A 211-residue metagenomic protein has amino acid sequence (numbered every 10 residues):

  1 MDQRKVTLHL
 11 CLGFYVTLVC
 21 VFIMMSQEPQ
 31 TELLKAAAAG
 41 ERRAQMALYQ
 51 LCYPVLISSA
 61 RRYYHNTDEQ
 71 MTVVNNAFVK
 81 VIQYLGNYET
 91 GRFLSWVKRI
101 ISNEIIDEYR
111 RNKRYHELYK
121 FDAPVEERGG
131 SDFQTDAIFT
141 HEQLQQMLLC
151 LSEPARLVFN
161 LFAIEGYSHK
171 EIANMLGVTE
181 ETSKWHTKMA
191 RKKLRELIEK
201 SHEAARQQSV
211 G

Functional and structural regions predicted by a protein language model:
D2-R4, A155, I164, N174-A204: DNA-recognition helix of helix-turn-helix
Q27, D107, Y115-L144: Internal acidic/polar
L34-S58, R62: A short, charge-rich alpha-helical start-of-domain segment used by transcription regulators
A38-A39, R62-H65, N75-F93: Sigma70-family region 2
M46-Q50, I57, T67-Y84: Conserved RNAP core-binding helix
L51-P54, H65, C150, N160-Y167: Short helix-capping/turn signature of helix-turn-helix
A77, F159, I172-A173, S183: Hydrophobic positions on the alpha-helical face of helix-turn-helix-like DNA-binding modules
N87, R99-K120: Arg/Lys-rich amphipathic alpha helix in sigma70-family domain 2
